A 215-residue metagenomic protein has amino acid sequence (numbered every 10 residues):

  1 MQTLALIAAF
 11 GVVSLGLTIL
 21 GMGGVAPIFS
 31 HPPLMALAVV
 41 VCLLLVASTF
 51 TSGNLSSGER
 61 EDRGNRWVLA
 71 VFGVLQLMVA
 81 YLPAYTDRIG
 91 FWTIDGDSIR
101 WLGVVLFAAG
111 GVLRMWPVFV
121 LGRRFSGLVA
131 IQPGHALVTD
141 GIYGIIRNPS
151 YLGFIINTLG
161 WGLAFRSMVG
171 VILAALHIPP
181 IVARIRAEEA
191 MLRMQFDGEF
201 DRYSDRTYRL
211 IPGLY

Functional and structural regions predicted by a protein language model:
M1-Q132, G160-Y215: Membrane-anchoring alpha-helices and their flanking helix-loop junctions
L128-G153: Active-site-proximal inter-transmembrane loops
I155-N157: PRPP/pyrophosphate-binding module of the type I phosphoribosyltransferase fold
